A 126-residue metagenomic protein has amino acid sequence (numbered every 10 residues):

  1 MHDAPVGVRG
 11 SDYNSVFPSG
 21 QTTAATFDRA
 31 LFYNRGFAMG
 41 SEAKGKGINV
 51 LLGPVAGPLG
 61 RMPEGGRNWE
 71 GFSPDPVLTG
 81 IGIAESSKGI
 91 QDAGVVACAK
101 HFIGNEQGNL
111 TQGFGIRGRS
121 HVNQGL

Functional and structural regions predicted by a protein language model:
M1-L126: Glycoside hydrolase catalytic-domain context in secreted enzymes
